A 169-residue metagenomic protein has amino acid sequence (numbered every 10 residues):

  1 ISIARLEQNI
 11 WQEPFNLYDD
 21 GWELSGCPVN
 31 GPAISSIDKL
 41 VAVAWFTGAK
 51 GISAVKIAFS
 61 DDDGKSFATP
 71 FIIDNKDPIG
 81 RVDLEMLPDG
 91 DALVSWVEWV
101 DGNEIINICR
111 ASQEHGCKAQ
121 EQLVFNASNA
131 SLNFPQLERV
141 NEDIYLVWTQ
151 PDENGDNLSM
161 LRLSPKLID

Functional and structural regions predicted by a protein language model:
I1-D169: Extracellular, repeat-based ectodomains that mediate carbohydrate processing or recognition
